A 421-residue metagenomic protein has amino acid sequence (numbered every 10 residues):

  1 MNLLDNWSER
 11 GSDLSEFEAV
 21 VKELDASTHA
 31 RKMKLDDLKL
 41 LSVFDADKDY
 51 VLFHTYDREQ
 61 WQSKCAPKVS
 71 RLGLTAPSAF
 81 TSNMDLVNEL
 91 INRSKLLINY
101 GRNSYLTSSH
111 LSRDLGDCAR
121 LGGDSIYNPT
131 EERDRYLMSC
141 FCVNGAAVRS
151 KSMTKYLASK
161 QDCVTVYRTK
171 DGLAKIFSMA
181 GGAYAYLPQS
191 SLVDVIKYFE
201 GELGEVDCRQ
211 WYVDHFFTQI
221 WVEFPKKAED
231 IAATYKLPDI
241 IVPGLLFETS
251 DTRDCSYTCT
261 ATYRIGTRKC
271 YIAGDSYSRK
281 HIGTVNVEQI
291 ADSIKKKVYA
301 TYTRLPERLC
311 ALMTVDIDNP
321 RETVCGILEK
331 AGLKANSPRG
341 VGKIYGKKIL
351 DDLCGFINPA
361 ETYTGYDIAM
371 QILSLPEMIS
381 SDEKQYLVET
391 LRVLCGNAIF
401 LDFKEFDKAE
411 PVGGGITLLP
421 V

Functional and structural regions predicted by a protein language model:
M1-V193: Feature for intrinsically disordered/low-complexity regulatory segments and propeptides
Y184-V421: Intrinsic disorder/low-complexity polar-acidic segments
